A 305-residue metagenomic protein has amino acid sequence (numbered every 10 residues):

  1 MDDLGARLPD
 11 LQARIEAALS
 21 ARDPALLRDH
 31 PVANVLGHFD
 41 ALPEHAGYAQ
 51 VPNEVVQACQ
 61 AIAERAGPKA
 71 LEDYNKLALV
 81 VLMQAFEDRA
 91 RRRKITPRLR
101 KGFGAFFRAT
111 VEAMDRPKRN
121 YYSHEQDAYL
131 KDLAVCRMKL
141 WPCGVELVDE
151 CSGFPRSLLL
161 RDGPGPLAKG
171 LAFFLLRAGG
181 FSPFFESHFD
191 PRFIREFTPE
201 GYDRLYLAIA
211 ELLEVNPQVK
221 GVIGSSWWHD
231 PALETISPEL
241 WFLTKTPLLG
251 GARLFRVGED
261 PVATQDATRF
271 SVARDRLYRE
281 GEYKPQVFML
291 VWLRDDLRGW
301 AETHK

Functional and structural regions predicted by a protein language model:
M1-E196, E214-G221, T235-K305: Non-catalytic substrate-recognition and accessory regions of acyl/acetyltransferase enzymes
R195-L213: Conserved acetyl-CoA-binding loop-helix of GNAT-fold acetyltransferases
I223-D230: Short beta-alpha junction loops
